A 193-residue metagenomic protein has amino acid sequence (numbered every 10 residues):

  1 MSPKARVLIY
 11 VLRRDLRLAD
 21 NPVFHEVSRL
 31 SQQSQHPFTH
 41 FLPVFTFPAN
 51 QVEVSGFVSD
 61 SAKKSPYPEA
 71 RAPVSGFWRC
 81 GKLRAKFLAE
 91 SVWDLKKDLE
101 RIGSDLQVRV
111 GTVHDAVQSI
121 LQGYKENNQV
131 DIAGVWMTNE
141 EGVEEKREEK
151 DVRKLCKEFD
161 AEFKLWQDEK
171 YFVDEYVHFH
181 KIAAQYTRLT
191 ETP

Functional and structural regions predicted by a protein language model:
M1-S104: N-terminal beta-strand-loop-alpha-helix module at the start of alpha/beta ligand-binding or catalytic domains
D105, T112-P193: Beta-rich, aromatic/charged-enriched effector core domains that present basic-aromatic interfaces for binding
